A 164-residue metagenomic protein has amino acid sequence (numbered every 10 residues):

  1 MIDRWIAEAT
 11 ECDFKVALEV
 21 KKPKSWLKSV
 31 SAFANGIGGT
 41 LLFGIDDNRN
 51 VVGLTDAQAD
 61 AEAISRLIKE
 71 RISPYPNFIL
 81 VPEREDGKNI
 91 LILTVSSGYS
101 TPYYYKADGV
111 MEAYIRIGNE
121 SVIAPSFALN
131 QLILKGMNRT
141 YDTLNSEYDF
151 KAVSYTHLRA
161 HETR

Functional and structural regions predicted by a protein language model:
M1-R159, R164: Conserved N-terminal catalytic/coupling substructures associated with nucleotide/phosphate chemistry
